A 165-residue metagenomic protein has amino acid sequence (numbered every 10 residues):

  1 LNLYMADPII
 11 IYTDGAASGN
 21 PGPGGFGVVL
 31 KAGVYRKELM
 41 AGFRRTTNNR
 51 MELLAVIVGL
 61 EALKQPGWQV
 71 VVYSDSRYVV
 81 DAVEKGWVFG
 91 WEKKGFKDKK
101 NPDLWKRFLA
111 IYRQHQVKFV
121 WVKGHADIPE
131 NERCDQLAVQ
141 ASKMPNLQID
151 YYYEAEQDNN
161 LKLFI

Functional and structural regions predicted by a protein language model:
L3-R50, L54, L60-W68, Q136 (+2 more regions): RNase H-like nuclease fold core
I10-P23, I57-R133, L137, S142 (+1 more regions): RNase H catalytic domain
